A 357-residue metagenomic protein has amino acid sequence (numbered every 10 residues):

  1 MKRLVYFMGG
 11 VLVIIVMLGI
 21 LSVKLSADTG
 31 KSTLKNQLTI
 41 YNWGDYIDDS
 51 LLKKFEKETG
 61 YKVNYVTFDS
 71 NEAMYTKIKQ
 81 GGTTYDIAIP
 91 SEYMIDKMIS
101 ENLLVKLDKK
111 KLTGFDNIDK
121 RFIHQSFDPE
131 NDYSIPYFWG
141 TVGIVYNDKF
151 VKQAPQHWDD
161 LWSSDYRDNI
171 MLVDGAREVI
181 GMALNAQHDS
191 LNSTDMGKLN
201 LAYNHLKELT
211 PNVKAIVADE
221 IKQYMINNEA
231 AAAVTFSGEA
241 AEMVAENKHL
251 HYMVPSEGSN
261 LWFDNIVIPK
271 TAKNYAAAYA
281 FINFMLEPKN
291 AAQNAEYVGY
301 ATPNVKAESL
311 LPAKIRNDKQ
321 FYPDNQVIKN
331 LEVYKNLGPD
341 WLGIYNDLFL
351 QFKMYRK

Functional and structural regions predicted by a protein language model:
M1-I14: N-terminal Sec-pathway targeting helices
G9, S22-K97: Early extracytoplasmic/lumenal segment of secretory-pathway proteins
T84, I89-N212, V217-E229: Extracytoplasmic ligand-binding site segments that recognize negatively charged/polar headgroups
M94-K97, I226-N227, A232-H249: A ligand-binding cleft/hinge motif common to bilobed small-molecule-binding domains
I99-K106, D128-D132, M243-V254, R316-K319: Ligand-binding "clamshell"
A202-E208, E246-K270: Periplasmic-binding protein-like
P269-K329: Mature extracytoplasmic/periplasmic domains
N325-K357: Conserved C-terminal helix/tail region of periplasmic/extracytoplasmic solute-binding proteins
